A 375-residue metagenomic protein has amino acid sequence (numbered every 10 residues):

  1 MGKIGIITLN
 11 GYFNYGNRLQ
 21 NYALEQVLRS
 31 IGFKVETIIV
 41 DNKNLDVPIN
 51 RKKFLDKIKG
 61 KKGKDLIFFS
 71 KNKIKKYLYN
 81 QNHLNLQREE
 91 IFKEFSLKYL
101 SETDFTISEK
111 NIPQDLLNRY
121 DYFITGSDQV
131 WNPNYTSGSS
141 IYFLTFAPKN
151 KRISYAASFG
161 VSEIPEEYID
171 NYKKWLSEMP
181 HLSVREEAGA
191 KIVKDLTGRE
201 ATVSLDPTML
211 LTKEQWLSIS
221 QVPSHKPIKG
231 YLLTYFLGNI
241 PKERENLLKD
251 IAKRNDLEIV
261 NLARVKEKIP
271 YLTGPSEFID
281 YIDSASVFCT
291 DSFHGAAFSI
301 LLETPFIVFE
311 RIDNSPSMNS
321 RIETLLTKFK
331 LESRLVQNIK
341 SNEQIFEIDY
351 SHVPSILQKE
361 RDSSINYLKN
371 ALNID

Functional and structural regions predicted by a protein language model:
M1-D375: Active-site anion-handling motifs in enzyme catalytic cores
